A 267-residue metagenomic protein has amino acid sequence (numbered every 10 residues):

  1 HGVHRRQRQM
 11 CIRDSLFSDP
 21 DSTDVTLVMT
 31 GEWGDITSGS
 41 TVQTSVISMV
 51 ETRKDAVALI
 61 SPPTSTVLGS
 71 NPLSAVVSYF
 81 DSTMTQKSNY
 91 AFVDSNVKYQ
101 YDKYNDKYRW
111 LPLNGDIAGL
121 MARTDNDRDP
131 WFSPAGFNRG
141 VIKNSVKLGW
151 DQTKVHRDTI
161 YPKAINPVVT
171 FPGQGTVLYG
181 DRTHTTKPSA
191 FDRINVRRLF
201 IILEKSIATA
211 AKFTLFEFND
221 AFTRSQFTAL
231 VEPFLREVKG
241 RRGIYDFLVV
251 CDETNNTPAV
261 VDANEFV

Functional and structural regions predicted by a protein language model:
H1, R13-V267: Structured, hydrophobic secondary-structure cores that serve as assembly/anchoring elements
V3-R8: Positively charged, low-complexity/disordered segments
